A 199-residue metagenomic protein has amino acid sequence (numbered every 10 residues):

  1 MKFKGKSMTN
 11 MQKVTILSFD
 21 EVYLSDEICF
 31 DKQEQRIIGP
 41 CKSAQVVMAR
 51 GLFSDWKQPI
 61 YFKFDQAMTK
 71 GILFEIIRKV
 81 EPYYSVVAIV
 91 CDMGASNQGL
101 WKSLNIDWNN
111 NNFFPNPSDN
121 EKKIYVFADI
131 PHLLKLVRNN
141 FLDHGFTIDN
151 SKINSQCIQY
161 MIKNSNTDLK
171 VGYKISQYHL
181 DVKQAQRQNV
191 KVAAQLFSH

Functional and structural regions predicted by a protein language model:
M1-S54: Structured nucleic-acid-interacting core domains from mobile-element enzymes and related host factors, especially RNase
P59-H199: Non-catalytic regulatory appendages
